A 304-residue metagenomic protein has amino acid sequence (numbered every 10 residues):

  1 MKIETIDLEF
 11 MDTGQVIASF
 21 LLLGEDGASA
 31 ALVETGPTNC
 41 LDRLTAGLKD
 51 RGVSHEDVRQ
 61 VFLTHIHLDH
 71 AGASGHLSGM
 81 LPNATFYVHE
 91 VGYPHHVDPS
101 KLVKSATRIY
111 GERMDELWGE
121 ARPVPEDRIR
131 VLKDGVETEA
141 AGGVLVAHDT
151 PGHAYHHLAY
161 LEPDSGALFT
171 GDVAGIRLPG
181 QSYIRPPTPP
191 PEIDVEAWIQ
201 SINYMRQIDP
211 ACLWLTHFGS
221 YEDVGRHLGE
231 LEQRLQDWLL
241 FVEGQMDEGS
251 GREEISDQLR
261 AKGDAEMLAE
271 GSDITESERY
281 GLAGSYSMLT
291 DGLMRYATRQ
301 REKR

Functional and structural regions predicted by a protein language model:
M1-R51, Y160-T170: Conserved beta-strand hairpin/beta-sheet module of binuclear metal-dependent hydrolase folds, prominently
A31, F62, F86, A167-F169 (+1 more regions): Residue-level marker for buried hydrophobic side chains located in beta-strands that build the well-ordered beta-sheet
P37-N39, V144-D149, Y155-E222: Metallo-beta-lactamase
D57-D69: Metallo-beta-lactamase
A71-L81, D98-P99: Metal-dependent catalytic neighborhoods of phosphoester/phosphodiester hydrolases
H96-H148, I199-I202: Metallo-beta-lactamase
I199-R252: Divalent-metal (often Zn2+) His-rich catalytic cores of metallo-beta-lactamase-fold enzymes
F241-R304: C-terminal regulatory/interaction regions
